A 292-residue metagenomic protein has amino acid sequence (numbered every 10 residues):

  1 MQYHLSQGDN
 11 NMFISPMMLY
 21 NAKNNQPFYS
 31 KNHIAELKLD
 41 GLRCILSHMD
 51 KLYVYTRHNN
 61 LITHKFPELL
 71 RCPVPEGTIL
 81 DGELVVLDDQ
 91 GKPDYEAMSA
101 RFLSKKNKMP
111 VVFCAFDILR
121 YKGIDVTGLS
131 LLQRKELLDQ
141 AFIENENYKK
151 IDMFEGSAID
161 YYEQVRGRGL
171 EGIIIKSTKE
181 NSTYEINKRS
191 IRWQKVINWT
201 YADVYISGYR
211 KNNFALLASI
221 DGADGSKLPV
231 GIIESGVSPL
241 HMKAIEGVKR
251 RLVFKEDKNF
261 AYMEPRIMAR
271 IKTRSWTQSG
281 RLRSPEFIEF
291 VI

Functional and structural regions predicted by a protein language model:
M1-I292: Catalytic cores of nucleic-acid ligases and guanylyltransferases
